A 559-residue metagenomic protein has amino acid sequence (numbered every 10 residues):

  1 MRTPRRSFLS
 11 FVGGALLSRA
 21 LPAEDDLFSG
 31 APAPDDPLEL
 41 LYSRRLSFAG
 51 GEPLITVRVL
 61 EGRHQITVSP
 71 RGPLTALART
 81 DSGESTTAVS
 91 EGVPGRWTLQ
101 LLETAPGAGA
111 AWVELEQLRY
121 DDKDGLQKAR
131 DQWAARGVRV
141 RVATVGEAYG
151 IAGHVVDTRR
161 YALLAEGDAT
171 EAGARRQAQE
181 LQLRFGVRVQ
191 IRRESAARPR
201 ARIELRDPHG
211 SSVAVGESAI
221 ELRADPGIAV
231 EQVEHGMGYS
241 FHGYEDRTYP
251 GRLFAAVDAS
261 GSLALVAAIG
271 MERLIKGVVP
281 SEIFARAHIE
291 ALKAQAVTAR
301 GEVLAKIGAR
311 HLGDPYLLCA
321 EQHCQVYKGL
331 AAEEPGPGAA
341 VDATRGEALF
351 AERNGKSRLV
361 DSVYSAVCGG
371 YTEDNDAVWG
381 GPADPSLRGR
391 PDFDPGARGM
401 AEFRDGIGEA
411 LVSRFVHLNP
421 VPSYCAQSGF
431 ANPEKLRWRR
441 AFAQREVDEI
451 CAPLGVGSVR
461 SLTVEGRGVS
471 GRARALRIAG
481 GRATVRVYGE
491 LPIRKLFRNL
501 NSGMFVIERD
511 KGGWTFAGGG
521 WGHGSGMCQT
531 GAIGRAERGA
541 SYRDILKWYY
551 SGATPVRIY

Functional and structural regions predicted by a protein language model:
R2-P4, F8-Y559: Conserved, single-site charged/polar hotspot
